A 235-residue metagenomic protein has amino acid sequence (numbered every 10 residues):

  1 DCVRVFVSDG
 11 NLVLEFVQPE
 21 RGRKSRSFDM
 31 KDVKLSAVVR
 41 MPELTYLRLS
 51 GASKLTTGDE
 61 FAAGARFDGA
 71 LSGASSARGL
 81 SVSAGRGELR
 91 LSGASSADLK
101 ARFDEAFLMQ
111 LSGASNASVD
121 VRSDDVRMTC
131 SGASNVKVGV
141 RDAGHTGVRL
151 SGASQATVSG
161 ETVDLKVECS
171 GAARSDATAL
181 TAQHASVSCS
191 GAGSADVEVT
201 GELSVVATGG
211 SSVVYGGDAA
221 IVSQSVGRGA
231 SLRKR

Functional and structural regions predicted by a protein language model:
D1-S72, S76-S92, S96-S112, S118-T129 (+6 more regions): Acidic (Asp/Glu) and glycine-rich low-complexity loops/linkers that are typically intrinsically disordered
